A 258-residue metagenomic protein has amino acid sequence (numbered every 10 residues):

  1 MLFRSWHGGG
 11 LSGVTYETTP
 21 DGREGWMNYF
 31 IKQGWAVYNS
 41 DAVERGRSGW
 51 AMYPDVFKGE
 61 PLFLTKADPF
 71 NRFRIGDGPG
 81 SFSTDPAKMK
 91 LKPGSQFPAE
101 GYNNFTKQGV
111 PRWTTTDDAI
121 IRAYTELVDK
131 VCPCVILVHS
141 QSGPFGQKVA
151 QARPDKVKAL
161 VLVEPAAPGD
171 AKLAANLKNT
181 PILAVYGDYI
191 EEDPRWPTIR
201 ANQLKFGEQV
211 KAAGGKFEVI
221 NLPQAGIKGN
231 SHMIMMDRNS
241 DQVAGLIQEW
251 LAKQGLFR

Functional and structural regions predicted by a protein language model:
H7-T19: Active-site glycine-rich loops that stabilize anionic/oxyanionic intermediates across multiple enzyme folds
R23-W50: Conserved alpha/beta-hydrolase
T114-V135: Conserved acidic catalytic loop of the alpha/beta-hydrolase fold
I136-L137, L160: Conserved alpha/beta-hydrolase fold motif
L137-G146: Gly/Ala-rich beta-loop-alpha elbow adjacent to hydrolase catalytic centers
L162-L222: The feature captures the conserved acid-bearing segment of alpha/beta-hydrolase catalytic domains
I227-G229, M233-R258: Catalytic active-site module of serine/aspartate enzymes centered on a nucleophile-bearing elbow/loop
